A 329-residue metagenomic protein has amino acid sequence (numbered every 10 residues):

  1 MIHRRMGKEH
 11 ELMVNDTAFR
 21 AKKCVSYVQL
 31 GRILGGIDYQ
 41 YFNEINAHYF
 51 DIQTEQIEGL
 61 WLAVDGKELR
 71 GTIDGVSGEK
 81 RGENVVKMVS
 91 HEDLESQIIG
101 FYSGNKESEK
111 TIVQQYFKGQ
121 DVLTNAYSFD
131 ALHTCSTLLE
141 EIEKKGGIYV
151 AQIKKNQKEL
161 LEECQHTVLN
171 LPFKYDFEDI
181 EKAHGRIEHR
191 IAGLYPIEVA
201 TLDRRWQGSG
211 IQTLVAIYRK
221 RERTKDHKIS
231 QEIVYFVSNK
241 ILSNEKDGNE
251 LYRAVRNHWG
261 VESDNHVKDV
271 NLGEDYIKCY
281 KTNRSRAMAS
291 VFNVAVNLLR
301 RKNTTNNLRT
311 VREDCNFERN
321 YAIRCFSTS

Functional and structural regions predicted by a protein language model:
M1-T137, K145, T305-N307: Conserved, well-structured functional cores that handle cations and Mg-NTP chemistry
H3-G7, K268-S329: A short, flexible helix-boundary coil/loop motif
Y39, K118, G147, L169 (+3 more regions): Generic secondary-structure signature for well-ordered alpha-helical cores
I45-H48, D176-I180, N265-N271, N306-T310: Short coil/turn segments at secondary-structure boundaries
D65, E262, V291: A residue-level signal for conserved active-site and pocket-lining positions in enzyme catalytic cores
Y127, L132-H133, T137-T167: Contiguous mid-protein beta-loop-alpha structural module that forms a pocket-lining wall or clamp of enzyme active
A151-R256: An anionic, glycine-rich sequence signature occurring as long contiguous blocks
I241, E245-C279: Short amphipathic alpha-helical "interface-anchor" segments enriched in bulky aromatics
